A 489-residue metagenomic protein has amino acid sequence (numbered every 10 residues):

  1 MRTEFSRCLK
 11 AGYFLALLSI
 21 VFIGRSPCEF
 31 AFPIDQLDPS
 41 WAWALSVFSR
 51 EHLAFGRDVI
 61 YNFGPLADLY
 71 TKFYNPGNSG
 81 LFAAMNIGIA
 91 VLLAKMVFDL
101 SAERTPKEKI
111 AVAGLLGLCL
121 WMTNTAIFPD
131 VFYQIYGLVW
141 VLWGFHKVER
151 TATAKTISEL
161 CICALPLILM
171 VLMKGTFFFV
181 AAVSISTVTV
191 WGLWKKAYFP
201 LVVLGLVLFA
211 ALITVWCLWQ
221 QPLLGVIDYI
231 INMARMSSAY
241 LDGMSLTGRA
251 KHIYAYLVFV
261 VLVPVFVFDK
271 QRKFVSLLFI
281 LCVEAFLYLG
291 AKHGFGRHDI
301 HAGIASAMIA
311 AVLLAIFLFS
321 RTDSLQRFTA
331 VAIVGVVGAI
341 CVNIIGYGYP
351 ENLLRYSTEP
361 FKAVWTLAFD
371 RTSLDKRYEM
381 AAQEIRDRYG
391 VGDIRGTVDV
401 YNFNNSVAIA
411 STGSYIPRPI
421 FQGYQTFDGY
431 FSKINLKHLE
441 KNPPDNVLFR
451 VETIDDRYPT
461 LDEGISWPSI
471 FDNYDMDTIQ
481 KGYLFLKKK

Functional and structural regions predicted by a protein language model:
M1-G24, E108-A113, S158, S324-L325: Start-transfer (signal-anchor) and selected internal transmembrane alpha helices of multi-pass inner/ER membrane
I23-D68, K72-A90, T123-P129, G175-S186 (+3 more regions): Transmembrane catalytic cores of multi-pass membrane glycosyltransferases and polysaccharide-assembly enzymes
D35-P39, V59, F63, T176-F179 (+2 more regions): Extracytoplasmic
L69, S79, V112-V141, I168 (+2 more regions): Aromatic- and kink-enriched transmembrane "portal" helix at the membrane-lumen/periplasm boundary that abuts
L81-L120: Transmembrane-helix motifs of polytopic, lipid-linked glycan transferases
E108-G114, G137-L169, Y198-V207, K273-F286: Short hydrophobic alpha-helices at membrane interfaces in multi-pass membrane enzymes
I157-G175, V180-S186, F286-H293: Membrane-interface alpha helices of multi-pass inner-membrane proteins
F179, G296-R327: Hydrophobic/aromatic-rich transmembrane helices and adjacent perimembrane loops
